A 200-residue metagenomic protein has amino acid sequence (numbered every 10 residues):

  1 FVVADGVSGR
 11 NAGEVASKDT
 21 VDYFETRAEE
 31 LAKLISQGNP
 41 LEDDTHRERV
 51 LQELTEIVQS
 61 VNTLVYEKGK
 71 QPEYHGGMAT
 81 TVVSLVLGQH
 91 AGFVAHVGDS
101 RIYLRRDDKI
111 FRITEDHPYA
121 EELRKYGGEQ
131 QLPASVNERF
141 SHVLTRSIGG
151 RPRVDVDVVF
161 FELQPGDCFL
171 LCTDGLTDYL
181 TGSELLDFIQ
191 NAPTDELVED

Functional and structural regions predicted by a protein language model:
F1-D200: PP2C/PPM-type serine/threonine phosphatase catalytic domain
